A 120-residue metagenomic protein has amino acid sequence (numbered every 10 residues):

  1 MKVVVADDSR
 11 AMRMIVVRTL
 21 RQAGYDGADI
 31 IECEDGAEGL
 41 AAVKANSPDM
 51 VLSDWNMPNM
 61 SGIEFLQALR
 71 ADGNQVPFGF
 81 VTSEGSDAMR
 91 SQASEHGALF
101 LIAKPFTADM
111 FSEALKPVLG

Functional and structural regions predicted by a protein language model:
V4, N46-L52: Active-site beta3 strand of CheY-like receiver
R10-I31: Two-component/phosphorelay signaling modules centered on CheY-like receiver
E32-A41, G62: Helix N-cap/capping motif at the beta->alpha junctions
A41, I63-N74: Short amphipathic alpha-helix used as the core "switch/output" element in two-component signaling
D54, T82: Active-site residues of response regulator receiver
M57: Receiver (REC) domain active-site loop signature in two-component systems and cognate sites in sensor histidine kinases
E64, G85-F100: Alpha4 helix (beta4-alpha4-beta5 surface) of REC/receiver domains from two-component response regulators
F106-L115: C-terminal output helix
